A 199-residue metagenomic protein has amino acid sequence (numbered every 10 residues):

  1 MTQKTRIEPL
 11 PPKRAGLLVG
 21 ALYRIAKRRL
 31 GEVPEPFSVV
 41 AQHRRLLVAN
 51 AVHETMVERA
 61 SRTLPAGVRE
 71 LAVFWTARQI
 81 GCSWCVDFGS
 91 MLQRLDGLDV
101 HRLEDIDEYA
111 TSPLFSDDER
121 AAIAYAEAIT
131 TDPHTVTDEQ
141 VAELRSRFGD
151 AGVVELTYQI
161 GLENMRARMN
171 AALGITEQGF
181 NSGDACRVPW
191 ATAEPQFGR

Functional and structural regions predicted by a protein language model:
M1-R199: Hydrophobic alpha-helical segments
